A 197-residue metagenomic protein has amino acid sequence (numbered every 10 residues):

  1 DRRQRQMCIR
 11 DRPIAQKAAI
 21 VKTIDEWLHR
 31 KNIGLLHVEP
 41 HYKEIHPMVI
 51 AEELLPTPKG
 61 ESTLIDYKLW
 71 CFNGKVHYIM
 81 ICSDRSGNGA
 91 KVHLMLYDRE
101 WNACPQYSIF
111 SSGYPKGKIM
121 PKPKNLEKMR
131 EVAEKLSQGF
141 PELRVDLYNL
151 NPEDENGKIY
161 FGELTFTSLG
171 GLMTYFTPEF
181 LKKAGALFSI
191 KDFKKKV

Functional and structural regions predicted by a protein language model:
D1-I9, V49: Single conserved hydrophobic/aromatic residue that forms the stacking wall/gate of nucleotide- or nucleobase-binding
R3, C71-K75, L150-N156: Short acidic-glycine loop/turn motifs at beta-strand connectors
R3, L54-L55, W70, C82 (+2 more regions): Anionic group-transfer/hydrolysis microenvironments
R5, I65-Y67, G162: Change "...and in nucleic-acid phosphodiester-cleaving endonucleases..." to "...and in nucleic-acid processing enzymes
P13-F110: Phosphate-binding site of ATP-dependent enzymes
L35, E39-E53, L94-I159: A long amphipathic alpha-helix within ATP-dependent nucleotide-binding catalytic cores
E131, N151-V197: C-terminal active-site "lid" helix and adjoining low-complexity regulatory extension at the edge of ATP-using catalytic
